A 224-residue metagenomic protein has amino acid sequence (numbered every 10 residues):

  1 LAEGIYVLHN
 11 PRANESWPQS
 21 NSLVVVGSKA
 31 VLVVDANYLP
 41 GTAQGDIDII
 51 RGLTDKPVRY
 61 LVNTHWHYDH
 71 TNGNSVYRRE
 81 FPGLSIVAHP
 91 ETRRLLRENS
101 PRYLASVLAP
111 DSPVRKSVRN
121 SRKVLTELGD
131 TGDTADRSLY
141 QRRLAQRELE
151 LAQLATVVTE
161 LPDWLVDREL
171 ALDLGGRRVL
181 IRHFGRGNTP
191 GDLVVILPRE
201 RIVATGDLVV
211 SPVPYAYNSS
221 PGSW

Functional and structural regions predicted by a protein language model:
L1, V25, E169-L174: Short acidic-hydrophobic surface loop/beta-edge motif
A2-V7, G176-L180: Short, hydrophobic/aromatic-rich segments at coil-to-beta transitions
E3-G52, L193-D207: Conserved beta-strand hairpin/beta-sheet module of binuclear metal-dependent hydrolase folds, prominently
H9-P18, E98-A105, S211-P221: Acidic/histidine-rich helix-loop elements that form or flank divalent-metal/phosphate-binding sites at the catalytic
A13-N14, L154-T156, L161-D163, H183-R186: Short Gly/Pro-enriched turn/cap motifs at secondary-structure boundaries
N14-P18, A36-A43, H67-H70, H89 (+3 more regions): Solvent-exposed, acidic/flexible segments
A30-L32, A36-P40, A171, R178-W224: Metallo-beta-lactamase
R51-P162, A171, D192: Active-site HxH/HxHxD metal-binding segment of metal-dependent hydrolases
